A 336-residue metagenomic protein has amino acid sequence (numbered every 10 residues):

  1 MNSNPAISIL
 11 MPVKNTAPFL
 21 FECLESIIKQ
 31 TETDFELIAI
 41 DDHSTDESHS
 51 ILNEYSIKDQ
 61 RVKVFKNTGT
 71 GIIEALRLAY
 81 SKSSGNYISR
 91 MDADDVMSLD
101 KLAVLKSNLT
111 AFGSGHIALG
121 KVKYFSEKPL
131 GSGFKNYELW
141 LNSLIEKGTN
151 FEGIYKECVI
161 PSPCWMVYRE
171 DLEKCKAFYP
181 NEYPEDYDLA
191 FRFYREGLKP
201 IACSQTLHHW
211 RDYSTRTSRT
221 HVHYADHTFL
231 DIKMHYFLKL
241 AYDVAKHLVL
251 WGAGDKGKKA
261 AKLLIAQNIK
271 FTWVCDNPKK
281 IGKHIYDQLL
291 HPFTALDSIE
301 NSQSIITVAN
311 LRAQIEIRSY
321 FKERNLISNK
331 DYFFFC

Functional and structural regions predicted by a protein language model:
M1-S26: N-proximal low-complexity "stem/linker" segments adjacent to membrane-targeting elements
E25-D34: Short, acidic, metal-binding catalytic loop of nucleotide-sugar glycosyltransferases
D41-S50, D92: A conserved acidic beta->alpha catalytic loop
N67-S83: Glycine-rich, basic loop-to-helix element that forms the pyrophosphate-binding segment of sugar-nucleotide handling
I88: Short aromatic/hydrophobic "clamp" motif used to bind/position activated sugar donors
D100-F134: Conserved donor NDP-sugar-binding/catalytic core segment of glycosyltransferases
L144-H221: Conserved nucleotide-sugar donor-binding catalytic segment
Q205-Y213, S218-V244: Catalytic core of nucleotide-sugar-dependent glycosyltransferases
